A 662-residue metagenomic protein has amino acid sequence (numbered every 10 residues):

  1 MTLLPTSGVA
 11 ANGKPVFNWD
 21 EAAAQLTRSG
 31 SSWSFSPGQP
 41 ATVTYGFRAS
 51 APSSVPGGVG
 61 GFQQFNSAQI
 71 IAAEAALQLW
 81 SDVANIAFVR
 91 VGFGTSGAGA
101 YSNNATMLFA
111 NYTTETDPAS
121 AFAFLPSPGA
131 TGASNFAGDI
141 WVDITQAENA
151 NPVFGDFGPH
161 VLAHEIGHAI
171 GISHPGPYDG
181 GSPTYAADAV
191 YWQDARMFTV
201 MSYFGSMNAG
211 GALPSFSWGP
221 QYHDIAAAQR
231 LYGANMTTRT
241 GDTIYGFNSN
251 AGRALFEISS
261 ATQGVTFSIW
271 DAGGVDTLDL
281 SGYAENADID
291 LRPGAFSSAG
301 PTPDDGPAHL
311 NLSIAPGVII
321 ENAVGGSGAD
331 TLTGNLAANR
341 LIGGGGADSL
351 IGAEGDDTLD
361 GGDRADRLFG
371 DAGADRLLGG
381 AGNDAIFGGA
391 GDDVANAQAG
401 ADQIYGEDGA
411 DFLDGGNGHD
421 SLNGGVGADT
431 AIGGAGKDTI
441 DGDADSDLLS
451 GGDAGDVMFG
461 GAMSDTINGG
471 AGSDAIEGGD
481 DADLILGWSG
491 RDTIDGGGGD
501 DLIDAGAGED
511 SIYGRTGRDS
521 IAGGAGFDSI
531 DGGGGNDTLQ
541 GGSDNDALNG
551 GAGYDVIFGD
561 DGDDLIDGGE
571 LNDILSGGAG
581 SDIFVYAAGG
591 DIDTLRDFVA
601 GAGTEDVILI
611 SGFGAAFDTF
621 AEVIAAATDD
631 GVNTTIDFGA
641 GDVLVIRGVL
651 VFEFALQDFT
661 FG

Functional and structural regions predicted by a protein language model:
T2-P40, I70-R196, Y203-A212, S260-G264 (+2 more regions): Metzincin-family zinc-dependent endopeptidase catalytic domain
S36, P56-Q63, A287-L291, G641-V649: Short amphipathic beta-strand/extended segments with alternating polar/hydrophobic composition
T44-G61: Acidic/histidine-rich, surface-exposed loop or edge segments in extracytoplasmic proteins
S50-P52, T113-T116, Q146-E148, I172-G176 (+9 more regions): Acidic glycine-/aspartate-rich tracts in secreted/extracellular proteins
N149-F157, G180-D188, W192-Q193, G205-H223 (+3 more regions): Acidic, glycine-rich calcium-binding repeat modules characteristic of RTX/beta-roll and related beta-solenoid repeat
S217, A227-S327, T333: Pan-zinc metallopeptidase signature
D305-H309, G317, E321, A621-G662: Low-complexity acidic/polar repeat-biased segments
